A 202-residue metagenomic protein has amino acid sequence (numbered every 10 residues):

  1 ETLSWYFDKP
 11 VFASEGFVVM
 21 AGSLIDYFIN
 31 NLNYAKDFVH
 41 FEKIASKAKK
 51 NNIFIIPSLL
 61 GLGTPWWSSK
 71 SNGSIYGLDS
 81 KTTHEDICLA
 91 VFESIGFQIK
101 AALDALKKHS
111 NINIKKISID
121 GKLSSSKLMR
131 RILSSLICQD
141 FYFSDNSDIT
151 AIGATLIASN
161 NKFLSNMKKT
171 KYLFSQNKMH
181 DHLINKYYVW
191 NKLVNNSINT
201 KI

Functional and structural regions predicted by a protein language model:
E1-I202: Glycine/Thr-rich phosphate-binding loops that ligate phosphate moieties of nucleotide and other phosphorylated ligands
